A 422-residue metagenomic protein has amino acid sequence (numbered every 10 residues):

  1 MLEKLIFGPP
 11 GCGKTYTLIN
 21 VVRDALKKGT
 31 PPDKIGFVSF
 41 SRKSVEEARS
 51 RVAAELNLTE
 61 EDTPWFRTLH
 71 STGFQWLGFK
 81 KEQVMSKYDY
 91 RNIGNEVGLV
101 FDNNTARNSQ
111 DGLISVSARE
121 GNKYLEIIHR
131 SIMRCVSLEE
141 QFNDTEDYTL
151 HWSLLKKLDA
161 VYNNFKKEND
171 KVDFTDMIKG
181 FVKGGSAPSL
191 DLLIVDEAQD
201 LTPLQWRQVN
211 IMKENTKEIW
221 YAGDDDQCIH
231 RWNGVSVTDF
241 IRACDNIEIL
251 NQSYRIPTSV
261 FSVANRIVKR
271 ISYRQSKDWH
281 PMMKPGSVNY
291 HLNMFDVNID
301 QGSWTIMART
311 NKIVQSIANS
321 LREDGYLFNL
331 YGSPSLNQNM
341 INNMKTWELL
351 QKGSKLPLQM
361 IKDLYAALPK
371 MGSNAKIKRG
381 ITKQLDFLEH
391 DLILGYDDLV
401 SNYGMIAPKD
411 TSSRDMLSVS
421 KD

Functional and structural regions predicted by a protein language model:
M1-G8, Y16-T17, K34, N104-I194 (+2 more regions): Accessory N-terminal region flanking or inserted into the helicase ATPase core in nucleic-acid motor proteins
M1-Q83, N265: P-loop NTPase Walker
P9-C12, N20, F40-K43, A187 (+8 more regions): Conserved helicase motor core of SF1/SF2 NTP-dependent helicases
K34, E55-T63, F79-N92, P188 (+2 more regions): Short, polar/flexible loop-turn hinges at active-site or ligand-entry regions and domain interfaces
E61-G78, Y326-L350: Conserved beta-strand -> loop -> alpha-helix junction used to position metal-binding or nucleic-acid-contacting
K81-V100, I241-R242, I267-Q275, M344-S373: A polyampholytic, Gly/Pro-enriched intrinsically disordered region
S287-G302: Conserved interdomain hinge at the start of the Helicase C-terminal
E348-D422: Conserved helicase C-terminal RecA-like lobe
